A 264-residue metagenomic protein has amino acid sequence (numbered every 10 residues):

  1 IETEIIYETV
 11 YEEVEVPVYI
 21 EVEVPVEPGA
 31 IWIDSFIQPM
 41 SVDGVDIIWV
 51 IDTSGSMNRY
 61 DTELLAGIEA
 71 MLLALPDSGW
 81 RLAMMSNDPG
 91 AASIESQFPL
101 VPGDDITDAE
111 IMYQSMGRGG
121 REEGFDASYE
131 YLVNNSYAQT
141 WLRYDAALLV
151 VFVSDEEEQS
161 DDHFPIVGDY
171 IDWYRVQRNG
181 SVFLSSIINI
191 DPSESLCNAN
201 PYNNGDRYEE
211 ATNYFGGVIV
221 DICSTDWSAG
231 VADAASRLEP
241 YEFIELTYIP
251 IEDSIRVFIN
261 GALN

Functional and structural regions predicted by a protein language model:
I1-V26: Serine/threonine-rich low-complexity intrinsically disordered regions
V22-N264: Divalent cation-coordinating acidic motifs and surrounding scaffolds that mediate Ca2+/Mg2+/Mn2+/Zn2+-dependent binding
